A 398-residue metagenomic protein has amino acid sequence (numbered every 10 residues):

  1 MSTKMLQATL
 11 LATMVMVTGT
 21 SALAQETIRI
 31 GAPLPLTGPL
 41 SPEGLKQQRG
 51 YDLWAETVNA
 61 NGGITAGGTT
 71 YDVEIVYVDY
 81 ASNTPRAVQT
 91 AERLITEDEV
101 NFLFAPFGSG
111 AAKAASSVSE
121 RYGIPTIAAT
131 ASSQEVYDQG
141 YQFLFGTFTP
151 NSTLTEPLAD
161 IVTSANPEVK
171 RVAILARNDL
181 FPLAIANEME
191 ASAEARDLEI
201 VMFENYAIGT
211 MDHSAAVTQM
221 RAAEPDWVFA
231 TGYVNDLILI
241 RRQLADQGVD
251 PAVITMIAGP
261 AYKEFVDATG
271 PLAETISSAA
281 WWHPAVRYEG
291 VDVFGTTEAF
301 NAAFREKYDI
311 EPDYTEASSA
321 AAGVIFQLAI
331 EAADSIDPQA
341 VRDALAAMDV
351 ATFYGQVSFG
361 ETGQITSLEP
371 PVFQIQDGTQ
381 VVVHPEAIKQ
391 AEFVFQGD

Functional and structural regions predicted by a protein language model:
G19-A24: Sec/Tat signal peptide C-region and signal peptidase I cleavage site
G31-W54, V78-P85, F107-G110, L175-L183 (+2 more regions): Extracytoplasmic "Venus flytrap"
P42-R49, I64-D138, T147, Y206-H213 (+1 more regions): Beta-alpha junction/loop-to-helix N-cap segments that form part of ligand/metal-binding clefts
E43-A66, N187-E194: Short, polar/charged alpha-helical segment
A87, T147-R171, M211-S214, L237 (+2 more regions): Hydrophobic alpha-helical segments within soluble ligand-binding/sensing domains
E97-F203, I254-S278: Extracytoplasmic ligand/sensor domains, especially the bilobed periplasmic-binding protein
L244-A320, Q380, E386-G397: Extracellular/periplasmic periplasmic-binding protein-like sensory domains
A303-E316, I325-V382: Segments of small-molecule ligand-sensing domains
